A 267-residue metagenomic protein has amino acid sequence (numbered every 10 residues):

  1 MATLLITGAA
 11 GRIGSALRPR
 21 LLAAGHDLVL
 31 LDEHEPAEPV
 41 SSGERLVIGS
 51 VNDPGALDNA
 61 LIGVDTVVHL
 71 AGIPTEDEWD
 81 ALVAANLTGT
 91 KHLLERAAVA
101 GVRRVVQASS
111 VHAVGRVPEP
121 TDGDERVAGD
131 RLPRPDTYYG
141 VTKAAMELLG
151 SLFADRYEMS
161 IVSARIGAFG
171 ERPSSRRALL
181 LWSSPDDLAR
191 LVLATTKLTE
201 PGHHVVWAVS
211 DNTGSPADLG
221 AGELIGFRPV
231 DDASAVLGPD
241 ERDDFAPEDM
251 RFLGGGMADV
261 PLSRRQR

Functional and structural regions predicted by a protein language model:
L4-A24: N-terminal Rossmann NAD(P)H-binding glycine-rich loop of SDR-like oxidoreductase domains
H26-A37: Conserved glycine-rich Rossmann-like NAD(P)H-binding loop of the short-chain dehydrogenase/reductase
I48-A85: NAD(P)H-binding glycine-rich loop region in Rossmannoid oxidoreductase-like domains and their noncatalytic homologs
N52, A81-H92, A100, T137 (+2 more regions): Glycine-rich NAD(P)-binding loop of the Rossmann-fold in SDR/ketoreductase-type enzymes
A84, P120-E158: Catalytic helix-loop patch of NAD(P)-dependent Rossmann-fold dehydrogenases
H92-P133: Conserved Rossmann-fold NAD(P)-dependent oxidoreductase catalytic core, especially the SDR/UDP-sugar
D155, I166-R172, W182-H204, D211: Alpha-helical substrate-binding/gating segment
V205, D211-R228, P239-Q266: Conserved C-terminal active-site "lid" loop/helix of NAD(P)H-dependent oxidoreductases that clamps the redox cofactor
